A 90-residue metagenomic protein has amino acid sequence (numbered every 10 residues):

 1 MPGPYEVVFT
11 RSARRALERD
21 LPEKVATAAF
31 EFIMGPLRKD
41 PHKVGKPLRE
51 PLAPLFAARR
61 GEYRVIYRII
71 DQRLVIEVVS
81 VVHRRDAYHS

Functional and structural regions predicted by a protein language model:
M1-V8, R15-E18, A26-T27, E31 (+3 more regions): Enriched for short, Lys/Arg-rich terminal
L17-D20, P36-L37: Hydrophobic recognition helices of helix-based DNA-binding modules
M34-A58: A short, surface-exposed loop/turn module that caps and links secondary-structure elements
